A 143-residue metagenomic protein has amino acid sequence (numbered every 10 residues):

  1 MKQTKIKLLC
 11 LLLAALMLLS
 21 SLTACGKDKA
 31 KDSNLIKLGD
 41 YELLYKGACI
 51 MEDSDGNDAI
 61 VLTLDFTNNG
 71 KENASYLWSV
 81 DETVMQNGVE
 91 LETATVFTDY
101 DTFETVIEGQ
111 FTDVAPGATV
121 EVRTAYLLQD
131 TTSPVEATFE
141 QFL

Functional and structural regions predicted by a protein language model:
M1-T23: Sec-dependent bacterial lipoprotein signal peptides
L19-L35: Sec-dependent signal peptide cleavage junction
A30-D32, L44-I50, T105-Q110, V122: Short structured motifs
K37-Y41, N87, E140-L143: Short strand-coil-strand connectors
L38, L43-Y45, V61, Y76-L77: Hydrophobic residues on conserved beta-strands that form the core of alpha/beta folds
S54-D55, T67-T119: The feature marks short-to-medium sequence segments in extracytoplasmic or secretory-pathway proteins
I60-N68: Short, well-ordered beta-strand segments enriched in hydrophobic/aromatic residues
V120-L143: Short, surface-exposed ligand- or partner-binding patches at beta-edge/loop junctions that are enriched in aromatics
